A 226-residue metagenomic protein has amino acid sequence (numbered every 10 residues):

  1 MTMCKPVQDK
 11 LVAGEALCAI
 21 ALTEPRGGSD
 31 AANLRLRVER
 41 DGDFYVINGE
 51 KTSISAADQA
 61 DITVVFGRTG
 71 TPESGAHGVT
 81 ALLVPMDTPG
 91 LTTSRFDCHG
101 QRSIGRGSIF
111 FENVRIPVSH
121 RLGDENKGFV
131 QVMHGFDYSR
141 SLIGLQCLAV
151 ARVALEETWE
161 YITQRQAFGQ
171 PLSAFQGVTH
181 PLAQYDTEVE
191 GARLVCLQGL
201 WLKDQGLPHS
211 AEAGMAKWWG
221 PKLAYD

Functional and structural regions predicted by a protein language model:
M1-G14, S55-I62, K203: Internal helix-loop-helix
M1-T2, G28-A31, F44: N-terminal glycine-rich flavin-associated loop
K10, G14, R40-Y45, S108-F110 (+2 more regions): Alpha-helical interface subdomain recognition
A13, R26-R35: Active-site-adjacent elements of ketosynthase-type condensing enzymes
G14-L22: A short, Trp-centered hydrophobic/proline-enriched beta-strand micro-motif
N33-R35, D87-R115: Flexible, small-/acidic-enriched active-site or ligand-binding loops
F44, N48-S94: A short core secondary-structure module
T52-A57, G100-R102, Y138-L142: Glycine-rich phosphate/pyrophosphate-binding beta-alpha loops
